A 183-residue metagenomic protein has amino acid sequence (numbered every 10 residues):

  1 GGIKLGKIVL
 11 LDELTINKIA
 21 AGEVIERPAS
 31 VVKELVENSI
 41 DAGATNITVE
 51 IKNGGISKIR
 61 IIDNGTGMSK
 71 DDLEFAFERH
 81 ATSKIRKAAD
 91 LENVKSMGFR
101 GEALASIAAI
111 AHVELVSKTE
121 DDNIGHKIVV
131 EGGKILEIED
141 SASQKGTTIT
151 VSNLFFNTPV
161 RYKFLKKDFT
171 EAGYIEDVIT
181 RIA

Functional and structural regions predicted by a protein language model:
G2-A183: N-terminal phosphate-binding caps/lids of nucleotide- and nucleic-acid-binding domains
